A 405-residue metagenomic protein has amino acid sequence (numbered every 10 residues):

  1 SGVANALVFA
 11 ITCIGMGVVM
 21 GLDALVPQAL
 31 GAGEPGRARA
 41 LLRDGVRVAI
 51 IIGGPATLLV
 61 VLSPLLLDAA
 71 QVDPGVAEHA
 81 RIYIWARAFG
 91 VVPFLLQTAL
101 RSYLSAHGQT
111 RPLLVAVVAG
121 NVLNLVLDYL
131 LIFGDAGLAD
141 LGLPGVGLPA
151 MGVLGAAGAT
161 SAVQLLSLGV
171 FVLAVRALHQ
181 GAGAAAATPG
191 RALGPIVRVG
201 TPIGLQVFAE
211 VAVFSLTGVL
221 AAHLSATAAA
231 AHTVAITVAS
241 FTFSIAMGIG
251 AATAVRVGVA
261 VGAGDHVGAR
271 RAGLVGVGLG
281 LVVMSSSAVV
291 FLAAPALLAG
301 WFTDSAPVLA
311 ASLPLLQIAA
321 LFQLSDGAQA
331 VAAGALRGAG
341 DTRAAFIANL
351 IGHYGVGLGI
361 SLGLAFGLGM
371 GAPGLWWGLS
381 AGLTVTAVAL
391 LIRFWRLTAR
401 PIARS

Functional and structural regions predicted by a protein language model:
S1-F9, G75-H79, M151-L154, G194-V199 (+3 more regions): Interfacial/gating helices of multi-pass transporter permease domains
S1-T57, V61, F94-G108, P112-L113 (+2 more regions): Small-residue-rich hydrophobic transmembrane alpha-helices
N5, N121-N124, D128, N349: Asparagine-centered polar/low-complexity signal
M16-V19, D23, W85-S105, L113-N121 (+6 more regions): Short runs within selected transmembrane alpha-helices of multi-pass transporters and secretion channels
L22, L62, A88, A99-L100 (+11 more regions): Hydrophobic alpha-helical segments typical of transmembrane helices and their membrane-interface/capping positions
V26-V92, V126, D135, A139-T201 (+2 more regions): Short alpha-helical transmembrane segments in multi-pass integral membrane proteins
L65-L66, A99-Y103, L125-L130, S215-L220 (+7 more regions): Alpha-helical transmembrane segments of multipass membrane proteins
A86, G90, Q97, G120 (+4 more regions): Transmembrane helical elements of multi-pass membrane transporters/channels
